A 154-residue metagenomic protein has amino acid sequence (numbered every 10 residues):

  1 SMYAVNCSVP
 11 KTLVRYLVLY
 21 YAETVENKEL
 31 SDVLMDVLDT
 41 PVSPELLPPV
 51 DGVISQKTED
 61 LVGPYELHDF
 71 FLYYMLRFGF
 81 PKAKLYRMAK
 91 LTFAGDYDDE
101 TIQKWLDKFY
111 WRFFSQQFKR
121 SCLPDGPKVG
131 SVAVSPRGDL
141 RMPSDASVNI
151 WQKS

Functional and structural regions predicted by a protein language model:
S1-S154: ATP/NTP-dependent adenylation/nucleotidyl-transfer catalytic domains that generate, transfer, or process NMP-activated
